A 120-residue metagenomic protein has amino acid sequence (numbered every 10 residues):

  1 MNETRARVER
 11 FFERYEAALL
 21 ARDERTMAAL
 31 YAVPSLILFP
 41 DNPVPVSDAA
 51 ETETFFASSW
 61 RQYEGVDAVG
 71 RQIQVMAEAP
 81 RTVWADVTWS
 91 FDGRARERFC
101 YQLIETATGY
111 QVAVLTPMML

Functional and structural regions predicted by a protein language model:
M1-V33, L38, P45, A49-A50: Short, low-complexity N-terminal intrinsically disordered segments enriched in polar/charged residues
R7, L36-F39, A50-A95: Surface-exposed, charged secondary-structure patches
F11, D23, F55-F56, F99: Hydrophobic alpha-helical segments typical of transmembrane helices and their membrane-interface/capping positions
M27, Q74-V75, Q102: Short secondary-structure boundary/capping segments
Y31-A32, W89-F91, T116-M118: Short beta-strand segments enriched in hydrophobic/aromatic residues within well-folded beta-rich domains
V44-P45, R94-R98: Short, mixed charged/polar active-site loops that provide acid/base catalysis or chelate metal/phosphate cofactors
R96-L120: Short beta-strand edge/turn micro-motifs at domain boundaries
